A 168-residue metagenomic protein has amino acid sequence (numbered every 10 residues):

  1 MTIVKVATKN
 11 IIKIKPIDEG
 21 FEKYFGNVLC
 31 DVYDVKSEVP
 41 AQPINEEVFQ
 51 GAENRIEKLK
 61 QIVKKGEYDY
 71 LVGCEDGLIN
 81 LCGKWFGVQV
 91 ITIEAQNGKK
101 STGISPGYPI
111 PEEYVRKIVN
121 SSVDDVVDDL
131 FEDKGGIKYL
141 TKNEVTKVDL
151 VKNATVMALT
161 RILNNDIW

Functional and structural regions predicted by a protein language model:
T2-Y68: N-terminal polybasic phosphate/anion-binding patch
Q42-W168: Anionic-ligand binding patches
